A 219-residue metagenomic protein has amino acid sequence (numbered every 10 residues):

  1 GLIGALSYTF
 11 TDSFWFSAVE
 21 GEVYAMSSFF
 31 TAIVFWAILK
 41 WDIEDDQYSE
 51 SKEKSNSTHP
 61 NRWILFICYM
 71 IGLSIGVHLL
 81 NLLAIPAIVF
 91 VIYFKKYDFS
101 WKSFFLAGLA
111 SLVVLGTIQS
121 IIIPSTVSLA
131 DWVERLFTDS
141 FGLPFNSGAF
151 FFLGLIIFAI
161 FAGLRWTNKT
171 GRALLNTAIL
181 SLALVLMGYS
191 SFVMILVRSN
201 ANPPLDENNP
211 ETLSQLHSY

Functional and structural regions predicted by a protein language model:
G1-F10, F29, S49-T58, R62: Transmembrane-helix signature of polytopic, membrane-embedded enzymes that assemble or transfer cell-envelope glycans
L2-I3, I64-L65, F105, A178-L182: Hydrophobic alpha-helical transmembrane segments
A5-S28, I71-L79, S120-P144: Aromatic- and kink-enriched transmembrane "portal" helix at the membrane-lumen/periplasm boundary that abuts
F16, V113-S128, G188-S199: C-terminal TM-helix exit segments that contain a strictly Trp-centered aromatic cap at the helix terminus
G21, A25-W36, I64-I67, L83-P86: Alpha-helical transmembrane segments of multi-pass membrane proteins
V34-W63, F90-W101: Membrane-interface transmembrane helices that cradle and orient dolichyl/undecaprenyl
D42-I43, A84-L109, G116-A149, L153-I179: Perimembrane helix-loop-helix junctions
T177-Y219: Aromatic-rich transmembrane-lumenal/periplasmic boundary elements in polytopic membrane proteins
